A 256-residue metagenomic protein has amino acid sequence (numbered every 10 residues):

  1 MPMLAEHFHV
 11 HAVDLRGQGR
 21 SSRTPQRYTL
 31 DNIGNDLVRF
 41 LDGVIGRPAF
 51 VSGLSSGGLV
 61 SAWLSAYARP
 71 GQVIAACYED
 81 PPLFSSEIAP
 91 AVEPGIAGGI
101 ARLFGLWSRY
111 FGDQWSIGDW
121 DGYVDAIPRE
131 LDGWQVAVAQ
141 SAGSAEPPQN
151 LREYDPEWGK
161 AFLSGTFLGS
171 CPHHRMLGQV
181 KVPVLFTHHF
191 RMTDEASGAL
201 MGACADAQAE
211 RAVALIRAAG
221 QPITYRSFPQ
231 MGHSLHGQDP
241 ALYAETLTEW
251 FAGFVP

Functional and structural regions predicted by a protein language model:
P2, H11-S52, S56, Y67 (+2 more regions): Active-site loop/oxyanion-hole signature of alpha/beta-hydrolase fold enzymes
P2, K181-M231: Conserved loop-alpha-helix segment in the C-terminal half of the alpha/beta-hydrolase fold that carries the catalytic
Q18-S21, F84, T193-D194, S234: Active-site loop signature of alpha/beta-hydrolase-fold enzymes
S21-R27, E87-P90, S197: Conserved catalytic-core motifs of eukaryotic protein kinase domains, centered on the activation segment
G43-R47, V180, F254: Glycine-rich phosphate-binding loop signature in dinucleotide/nucleotide-binding domains
R47-A91: Conserved hydrolase catalytic core segment
P94-G98, R109-C204: Alpha/beta-hydrolase
A219-P256: Catalytic active-site module of serine/aspartate enzymes centered on a nucleophile-bearing elbow/loop
